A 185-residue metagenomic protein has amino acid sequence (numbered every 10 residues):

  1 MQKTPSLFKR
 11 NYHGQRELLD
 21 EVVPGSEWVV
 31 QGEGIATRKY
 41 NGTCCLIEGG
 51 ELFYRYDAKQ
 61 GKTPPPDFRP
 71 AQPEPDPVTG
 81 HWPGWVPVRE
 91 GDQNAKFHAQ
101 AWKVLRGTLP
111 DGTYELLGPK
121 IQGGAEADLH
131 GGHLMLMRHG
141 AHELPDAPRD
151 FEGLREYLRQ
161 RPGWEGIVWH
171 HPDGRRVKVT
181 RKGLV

Functional and structural regions predicted by a protein language model:
M1-V185: Core nucleotide-handling region used for phosphoryl-transfer chemistry
